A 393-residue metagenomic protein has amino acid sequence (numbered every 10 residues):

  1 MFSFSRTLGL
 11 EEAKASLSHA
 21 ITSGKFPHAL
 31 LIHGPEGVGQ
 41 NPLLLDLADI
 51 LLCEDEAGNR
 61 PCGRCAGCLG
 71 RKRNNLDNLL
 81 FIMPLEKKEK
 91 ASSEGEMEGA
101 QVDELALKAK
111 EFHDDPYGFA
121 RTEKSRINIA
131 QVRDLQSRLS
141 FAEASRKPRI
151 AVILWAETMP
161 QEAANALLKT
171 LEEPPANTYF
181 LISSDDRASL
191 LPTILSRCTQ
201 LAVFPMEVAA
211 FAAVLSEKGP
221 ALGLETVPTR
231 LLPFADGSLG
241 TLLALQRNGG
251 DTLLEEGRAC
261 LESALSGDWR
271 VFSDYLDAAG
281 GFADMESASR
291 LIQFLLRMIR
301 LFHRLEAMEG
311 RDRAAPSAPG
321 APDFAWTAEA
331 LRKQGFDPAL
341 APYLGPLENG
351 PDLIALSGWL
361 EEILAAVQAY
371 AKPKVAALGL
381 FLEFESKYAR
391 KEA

Functional and structural regions predicted by a protein language model:
M1-I50, G58, A66-G67, A176-Y179 (+1 more regions): Charged, glycine-rich active-site and insertion segments that engage polyanionic ligands
F2-E162: Clamp-loader machinery-focused feature within the broader ASCE/P-loop NTPase space
R73-N75, P174, I194: Short, structurally constrained coil/turn elements that cap an alpha-helix or connect an alpha-helix to the following
S140, N165-Y179: Conserved catalytic/switch belt of AAA+ P-loop NTPases
A151-L154, L167, T178-S184: Structural recognition of the conserved hydrophobic beta-strand(s) that form the central parallel beta-sheet of P-loop
M159, L168-E172, E286-S289: Short, surface-exposed loop and linker segments with low hydrophobicity and enrichment for Pro/Ser/Thr
